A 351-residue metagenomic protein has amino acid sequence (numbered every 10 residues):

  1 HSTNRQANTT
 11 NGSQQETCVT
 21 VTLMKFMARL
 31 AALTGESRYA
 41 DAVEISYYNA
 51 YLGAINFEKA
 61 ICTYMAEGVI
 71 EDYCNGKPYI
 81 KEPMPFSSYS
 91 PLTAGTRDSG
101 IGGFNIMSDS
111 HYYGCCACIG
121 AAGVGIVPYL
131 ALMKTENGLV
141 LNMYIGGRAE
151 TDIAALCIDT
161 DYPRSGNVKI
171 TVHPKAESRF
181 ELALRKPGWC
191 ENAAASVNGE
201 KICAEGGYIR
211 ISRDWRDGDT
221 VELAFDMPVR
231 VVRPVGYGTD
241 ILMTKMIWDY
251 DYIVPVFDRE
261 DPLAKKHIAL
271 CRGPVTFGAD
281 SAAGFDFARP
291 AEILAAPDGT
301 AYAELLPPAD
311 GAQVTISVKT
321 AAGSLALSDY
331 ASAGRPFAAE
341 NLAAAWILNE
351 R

Functional and structural regions predicted by a protein language model:
H1-T20, Y112-C116: Solvent-exposed loop and edge beta-strand segments that line ligand/cofactor-binding and catalytic clefts
N8-N11, T22-G35, K169-P174: Well-ordered alpha-helical scaffold segments within catalytic/enzyme domains
V21-A28, S37, D41, I45 (+1 more regions): A structural signal for well-ordered alpha-helical segments within the folded catalytic domains of diverse enzymes
D41-N49, A54-T171, A204, R213-R216 (+2 more regions): C-terminal beta-rich recognition modules with glycine/proline-rich loops and embedded aromatic residues
E177-V197: Beta-strand-rich binding/interaction modules
V197-N198, R272: Structural motif
N198-A204: Surface-exposed loop/edge segments in extracytoplasmic proteins
Y208-I209: Active-site-proximal, structured, solvent-exposed surfaces of multi-pass membrane proteins that position macromolecular
